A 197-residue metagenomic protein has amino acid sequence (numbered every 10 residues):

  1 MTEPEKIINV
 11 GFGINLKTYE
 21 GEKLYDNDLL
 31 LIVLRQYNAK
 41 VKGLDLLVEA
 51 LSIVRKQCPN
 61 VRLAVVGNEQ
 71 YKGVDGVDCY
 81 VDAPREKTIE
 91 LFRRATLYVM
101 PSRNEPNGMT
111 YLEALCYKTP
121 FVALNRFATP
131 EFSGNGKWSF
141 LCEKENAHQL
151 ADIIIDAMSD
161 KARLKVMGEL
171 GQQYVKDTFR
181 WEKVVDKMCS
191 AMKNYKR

Functional and structural regions predicted by a protein language model:
G13: Carbohydrate-associated surface elements
G21-K42, V48-L51: Conserved donor-binding/catalytic core segment of Leloir-type glycosyltransferases
E90-A95: Short alpha-helical donor nucleotide-sugar binding micro-motif in glycosyltransferases
R103: Aromatic "clamp/platform" in nucleotide-sugar-dependent glycosyltransferases that forms part of the donor/acceptor
G108-Y111, T129: Short glycine/serine-rich donor-binding loops of glycosyltransferases
P120-A123: Short hydrophobic beta-strand element within catalytic cores of glycosyltransferases and related nucleotide-activated
N135-A147, D156-K161: Conserved acidic donor-binding segment of nucleotide-sugar-dependent glycosyltransferases
Q149, D156, R163-D177, V184-K187: A short, well-ordered alpha-helix in the C-terminal region of glycosyltransferases
